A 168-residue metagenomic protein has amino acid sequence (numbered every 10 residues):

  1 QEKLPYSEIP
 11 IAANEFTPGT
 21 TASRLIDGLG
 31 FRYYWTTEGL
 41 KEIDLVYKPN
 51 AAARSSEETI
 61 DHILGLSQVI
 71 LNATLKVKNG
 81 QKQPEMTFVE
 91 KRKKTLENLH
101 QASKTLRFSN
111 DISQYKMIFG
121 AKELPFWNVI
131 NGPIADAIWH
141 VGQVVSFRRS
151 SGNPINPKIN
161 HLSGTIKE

Functional and structural regions predicted by a protein language model:
Q1-P5: Bacterial Sec-dependent N-terminal signal peptides
S7-S23: Short, low-complexity N-terminal intrinsically disordered segments enriched in polar/charged residues
P10-I11, R24, Y34, L45-Q81 (+1 more regions): Short, contiguous alpha-helical
A22-L25, L29-T36, L66, K91-T105: Alpha-helical packing segments of well-folded alpha/beta enzyme cores
G39-L45, L106-Q114, R149-I155: Surface-exposed helix-capping loop/turn segments at secondary-structure junctions
H62, L75-N98: Mid-length scaffold segments of soluble, non-membrane domains
T87-V141: Acidic/histidine-rich alpha-helical segments that form the ligand environment of transition-metal centers
